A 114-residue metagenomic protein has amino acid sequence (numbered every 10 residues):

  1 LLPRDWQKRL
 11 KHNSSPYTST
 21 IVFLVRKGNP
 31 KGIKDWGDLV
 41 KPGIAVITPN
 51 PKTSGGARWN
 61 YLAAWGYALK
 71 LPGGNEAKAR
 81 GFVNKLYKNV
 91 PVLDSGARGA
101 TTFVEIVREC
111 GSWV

Functional and structural regions predicted by a protein language model:
L1-S54: N-terminal segment of the mature folded domain
S14-R26, Y67, T101-C110: A short, terminal or domain-edge coil/loop segment
S19, G32-D35, G56-A64, F82 (+1 more regions): Internal, well-ordered alpha-helical segments in soluble enzyme and binding-protein domains
R26-N29, K41-I44, A64-K70, P91 (+1 more regions): Sec-exported extracytoplasmic/periplasmic mature domains
P51-A77, G81: Bilobed "Venus flytrap"/periplasmic-binding protein-like clamshell domains and structurally analogous long
L71-V114: Ligand-binding pocket segment of bilobal, Venus flytrap-like solute-binding proteins
